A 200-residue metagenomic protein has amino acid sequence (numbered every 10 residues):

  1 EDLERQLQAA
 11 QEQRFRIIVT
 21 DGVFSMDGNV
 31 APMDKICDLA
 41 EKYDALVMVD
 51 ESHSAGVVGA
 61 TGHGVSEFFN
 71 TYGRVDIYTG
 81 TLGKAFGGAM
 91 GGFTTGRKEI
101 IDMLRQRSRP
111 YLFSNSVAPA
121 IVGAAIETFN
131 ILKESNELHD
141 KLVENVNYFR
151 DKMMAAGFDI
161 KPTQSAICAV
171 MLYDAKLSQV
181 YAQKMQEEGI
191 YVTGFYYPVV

Functional and structural regions predicted by a protein language model:
D2-V49: Active-site phosphate-binding strand-loop segment of PLP-dependent enzymes
M26, A55-G56: Catalytic P-loop NTPase motifs of RecA-like helicase/translocase cores
T61, E67-M103: Active-site PLP attachment segment
F86-M153, F158-K161: PLP-dependent aminotransferase class I/II
P119, D174, Y197-V200: AMP-binding (ANL) adenylation modules
D140-E188: Conserved PLP-binding catalytic core of the aspartate aminotransferase-like
E187-V200: Conserved PLP cofactor-binding pocket of PLP-dependent enzymes
